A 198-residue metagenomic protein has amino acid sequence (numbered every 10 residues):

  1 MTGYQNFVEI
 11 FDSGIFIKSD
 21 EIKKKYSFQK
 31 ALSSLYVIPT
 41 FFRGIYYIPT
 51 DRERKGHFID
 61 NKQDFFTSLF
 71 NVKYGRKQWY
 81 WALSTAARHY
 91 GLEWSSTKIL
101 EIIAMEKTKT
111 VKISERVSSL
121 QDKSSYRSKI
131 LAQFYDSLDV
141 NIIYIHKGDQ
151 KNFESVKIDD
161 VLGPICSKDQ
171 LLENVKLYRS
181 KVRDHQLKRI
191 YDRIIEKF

Functional and structural regions predicted by a protein language model:
M1-K77, R116, H185-Q186, I190-F198: Short beta-edge/loop segments at beta->alpha junctions of small alpha/beta modules that act as binding/recognition
K18-S19, L83, I158, K168: Structural motif detector for alpha-helix initiation sites
L32-L35, A86-A87, R179: Hydrophobic alpha-helix position signal
F65-W94, L100, K168: Positively charged, aromatic-accented nucleic-acid-binding surfaces
R88-F198: Phosphate-handling catalytic interfaces
